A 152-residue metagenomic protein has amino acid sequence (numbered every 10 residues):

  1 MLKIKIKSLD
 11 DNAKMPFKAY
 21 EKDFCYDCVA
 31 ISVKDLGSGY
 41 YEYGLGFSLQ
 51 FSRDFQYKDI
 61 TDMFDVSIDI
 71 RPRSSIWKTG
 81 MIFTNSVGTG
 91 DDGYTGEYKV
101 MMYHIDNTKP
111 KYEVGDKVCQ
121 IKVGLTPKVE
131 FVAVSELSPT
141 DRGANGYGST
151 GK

Functional and structural regions predicted by a protein language model:
M1-K152: DUTPase catalytic domain/fold
